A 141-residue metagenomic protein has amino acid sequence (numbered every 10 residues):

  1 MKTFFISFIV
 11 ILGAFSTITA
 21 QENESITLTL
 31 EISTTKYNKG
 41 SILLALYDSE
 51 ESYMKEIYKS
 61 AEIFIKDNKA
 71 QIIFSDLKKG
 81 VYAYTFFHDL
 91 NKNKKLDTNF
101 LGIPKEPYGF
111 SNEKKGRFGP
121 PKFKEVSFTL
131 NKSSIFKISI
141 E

Functional and structural regions predicted by a protein language model:
M1-S25: Bacterial Sec-dependent N-terminal signal peptides
I26-T35: A short, amphipathic beta-strand motif
Y37-Y53: Short, ordered, surface-exposed loop/turn motifs in non-cytosolic proteins
I63-N68, L130: Short proline/glycine- and polar residue-rich coil/turn motifs
N68, I73, K78-V81: A glycine-anchored, Pro-Gly-centered beta-turn/N-cap motif
Y82-F86: A short tyrosine-centered beta-strand micro-motif
L90-D97: Acidic, glycine-anchored loop motifs typical of Ca2+
K105-E141: Extracellular beta-sheet/turn segments enriched in Thr/Pro/Gly and aliphatic residues
